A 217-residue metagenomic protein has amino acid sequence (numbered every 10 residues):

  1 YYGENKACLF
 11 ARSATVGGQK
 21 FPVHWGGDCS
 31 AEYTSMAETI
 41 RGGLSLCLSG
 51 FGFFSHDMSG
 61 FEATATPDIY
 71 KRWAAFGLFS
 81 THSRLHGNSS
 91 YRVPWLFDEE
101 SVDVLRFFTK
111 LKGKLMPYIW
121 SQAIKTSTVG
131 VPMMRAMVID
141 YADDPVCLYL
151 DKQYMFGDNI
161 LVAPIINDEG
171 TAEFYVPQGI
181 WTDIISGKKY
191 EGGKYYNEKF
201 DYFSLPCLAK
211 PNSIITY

Functional and structural regions predicted by a protein language model:
Y1-K210, I214: Catalytic-domain carbohydrate-binding cleft regions of carbohydrate-active enzymes
